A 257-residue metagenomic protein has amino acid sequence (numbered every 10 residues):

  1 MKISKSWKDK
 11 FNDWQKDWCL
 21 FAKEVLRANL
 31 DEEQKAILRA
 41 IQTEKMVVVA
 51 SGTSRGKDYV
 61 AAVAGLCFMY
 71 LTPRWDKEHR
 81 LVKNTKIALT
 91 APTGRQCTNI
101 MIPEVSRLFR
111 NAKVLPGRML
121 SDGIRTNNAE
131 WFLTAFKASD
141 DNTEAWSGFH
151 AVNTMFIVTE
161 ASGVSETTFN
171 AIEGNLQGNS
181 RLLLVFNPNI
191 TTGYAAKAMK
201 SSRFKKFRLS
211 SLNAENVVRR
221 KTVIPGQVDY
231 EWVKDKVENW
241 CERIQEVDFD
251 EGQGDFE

Functional and structural regions predicted by a protein language model:
M1-E257: Phosphate/NTP-binding elements of NTP-utilizing enzymes
